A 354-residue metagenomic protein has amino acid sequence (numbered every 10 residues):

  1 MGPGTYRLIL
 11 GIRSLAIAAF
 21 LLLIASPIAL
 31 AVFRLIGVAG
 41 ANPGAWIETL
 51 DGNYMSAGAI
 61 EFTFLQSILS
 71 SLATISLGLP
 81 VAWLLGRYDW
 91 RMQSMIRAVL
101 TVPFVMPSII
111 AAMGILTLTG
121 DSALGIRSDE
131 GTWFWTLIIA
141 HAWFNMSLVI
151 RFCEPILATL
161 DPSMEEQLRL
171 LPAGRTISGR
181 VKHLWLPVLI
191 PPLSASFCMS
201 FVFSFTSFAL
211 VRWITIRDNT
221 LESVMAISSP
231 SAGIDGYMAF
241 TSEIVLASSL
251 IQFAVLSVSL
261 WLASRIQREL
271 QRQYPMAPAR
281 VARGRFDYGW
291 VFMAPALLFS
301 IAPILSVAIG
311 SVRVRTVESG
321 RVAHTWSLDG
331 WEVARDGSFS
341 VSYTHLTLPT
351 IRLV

Functional and structural regions predicted by a protein language model:
T5-G40, N53-A158, V188-T215, L246-S264 (+3 more regions): Membrane-water interface segments at the C-terminal ends of transmembrane alpha-helices in multi-pass inner-membrane
A39-P43, C153-E166, R175-I177, F205 (+2 more regions): Transmembrane helix boundary and interhelical loop/hinge segments in multi-pass membrane proteins
A41-M55, W326-D329: Perimembrane loop-to-helix junctions flanking transmembrane segments
Y88, L160-L189, P349: Short helix-to-coil transition segments within interhelical loops that connect adjacent transmembrane helices
R97, P162, E166-A173, I227 (+2 more regions): Short amphipathic alpha-helical coupling elements at transmembrane boundaries
G174-I177, R272-A282, S319-W331: Juxtamembrane inter-helical linkers in multi-pass membrane proteins
S207-M238, S319-H324: Glycine-rich helix-loop "coupling/hinge" segments at transmembrane-helix boundaries in multipass transporters
L262-F292: Alpha-helical transmembrane segments of integral membrane proteins
